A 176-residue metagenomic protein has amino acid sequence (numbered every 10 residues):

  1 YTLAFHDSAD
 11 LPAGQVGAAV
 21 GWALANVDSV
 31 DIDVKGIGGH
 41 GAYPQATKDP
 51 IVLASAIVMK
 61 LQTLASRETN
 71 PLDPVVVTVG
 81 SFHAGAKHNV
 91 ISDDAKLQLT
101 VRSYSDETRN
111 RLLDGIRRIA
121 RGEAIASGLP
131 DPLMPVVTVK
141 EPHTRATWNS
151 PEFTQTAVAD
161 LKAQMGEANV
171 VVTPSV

Functional and structural regions predicted by a protein language model:
Y1-V90: Histidine/acidic-residue-rich, glycine-tolerant segments that coordinate divalent metal ions
V52-V176: Metal-dependent amide/peptide-bond hydrolase catalytic core, centered on the "pita-bread" metallohydrolase fold
